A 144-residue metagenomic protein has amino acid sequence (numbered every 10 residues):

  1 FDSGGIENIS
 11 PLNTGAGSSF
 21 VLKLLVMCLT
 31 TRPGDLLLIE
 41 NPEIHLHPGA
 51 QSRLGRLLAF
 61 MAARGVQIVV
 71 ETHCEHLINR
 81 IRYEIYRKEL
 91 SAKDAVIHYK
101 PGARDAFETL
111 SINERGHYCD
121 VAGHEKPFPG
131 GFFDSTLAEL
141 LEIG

Functional and structural regions predicted by a protein language model:
F1-E142: Switch/communication elements of ASCE P-loop NTPase nucleotide-binding domains
